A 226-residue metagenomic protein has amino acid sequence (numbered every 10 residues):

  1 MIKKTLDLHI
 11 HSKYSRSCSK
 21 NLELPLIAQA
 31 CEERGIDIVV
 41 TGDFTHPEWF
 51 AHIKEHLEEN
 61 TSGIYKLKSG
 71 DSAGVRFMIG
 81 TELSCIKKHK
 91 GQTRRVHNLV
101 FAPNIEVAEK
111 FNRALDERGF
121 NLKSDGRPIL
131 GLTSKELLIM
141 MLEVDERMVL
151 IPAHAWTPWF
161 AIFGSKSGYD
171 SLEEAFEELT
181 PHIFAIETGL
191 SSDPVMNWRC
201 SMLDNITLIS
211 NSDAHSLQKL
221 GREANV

Functional and structural regions predicted by a protein language model:
M1-S12: Replace "His-x-His-based motif
K3, A51-F184: Extended substrate/RNA-proximal surfaces in nucleic-acid metabolism proteins
D7-L8, V39-D43, M78-T81, I151-A153 (+2 more regions): Active-site neighborhood of phospho(di)ester-bond hydrolases with catalytic His/Asp-centered motifs
I10-E23: Active-site mouth loops of central-metabolism enzymes
R16-S19, F50-K54, F160-S167, W198 (+1 more regions): Histidine/acidic-residue-rich catalytic or RNA/ligand-binding cores of hydrolases and nuclease-related proteins
Q29-W49, V149-I151: Divalent metal-dependent hydrolysis catalytic cores, especially in the metallo-beta-lactamase
E32-E33, E55-E59, E178, W198-T207: Short, surface-exposed basic-aromatic patches at helix termini and helix-loop junctions that form
D170, I186-V226: Functional cores that coordinate and move charged inorganic groups
